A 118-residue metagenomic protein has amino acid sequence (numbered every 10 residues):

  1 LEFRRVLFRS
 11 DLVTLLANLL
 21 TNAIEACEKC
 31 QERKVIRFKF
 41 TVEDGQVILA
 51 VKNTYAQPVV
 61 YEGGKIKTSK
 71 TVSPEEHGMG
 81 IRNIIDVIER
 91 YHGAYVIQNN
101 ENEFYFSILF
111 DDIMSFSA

Functional and structural regions predicted by a protein language model:
E2-L7: Short, small-residue-biased leader/transition segments that mark boundaries at the very start of proteins
R9-E32: Conserved ATP-binding N-box helix of the HATPase_c
V35-G45: Short beta-strand/loop element within the Bergerat-fold HATPase_c
V47-G78, S117: Glycine-rich/acidic phosphate-handling loop/turn and adjacent ATP-lid/helix of nucleotide-binding kinase/ATPase domains
Q57, N100-S107: Glycine-rich nucleotide-binding loop
